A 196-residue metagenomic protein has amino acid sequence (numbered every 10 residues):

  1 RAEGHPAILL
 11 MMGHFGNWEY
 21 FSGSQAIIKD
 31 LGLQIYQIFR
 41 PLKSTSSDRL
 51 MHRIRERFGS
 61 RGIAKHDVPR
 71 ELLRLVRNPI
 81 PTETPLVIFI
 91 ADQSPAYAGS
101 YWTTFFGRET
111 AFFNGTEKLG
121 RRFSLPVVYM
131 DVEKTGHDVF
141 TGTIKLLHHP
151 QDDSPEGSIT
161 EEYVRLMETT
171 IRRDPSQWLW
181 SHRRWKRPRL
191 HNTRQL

Functional and structural regions predicted by a protein language model:
A2, I27, R57, H66-L196: Non-catalytic C-terminal accessory region of glycerolipid acyltransferases and related lyso-lipid remodeling enzymes
H5-H66, S94-T104: Catalytic core of membrane glycerolipid acyltransferases/transacylases, capturing the structured, soluble-facing
